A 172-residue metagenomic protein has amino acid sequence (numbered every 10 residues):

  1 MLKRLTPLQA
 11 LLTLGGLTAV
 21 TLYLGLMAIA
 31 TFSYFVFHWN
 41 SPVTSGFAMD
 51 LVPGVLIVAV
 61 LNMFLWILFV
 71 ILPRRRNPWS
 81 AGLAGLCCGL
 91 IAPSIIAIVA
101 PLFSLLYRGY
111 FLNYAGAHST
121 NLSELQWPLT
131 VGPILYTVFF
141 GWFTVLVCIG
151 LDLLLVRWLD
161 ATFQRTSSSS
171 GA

Functional and structural regions predicted by a protein language model:
M1-A172: Juxtamembrane/disordered regions of integral membrane proteins
